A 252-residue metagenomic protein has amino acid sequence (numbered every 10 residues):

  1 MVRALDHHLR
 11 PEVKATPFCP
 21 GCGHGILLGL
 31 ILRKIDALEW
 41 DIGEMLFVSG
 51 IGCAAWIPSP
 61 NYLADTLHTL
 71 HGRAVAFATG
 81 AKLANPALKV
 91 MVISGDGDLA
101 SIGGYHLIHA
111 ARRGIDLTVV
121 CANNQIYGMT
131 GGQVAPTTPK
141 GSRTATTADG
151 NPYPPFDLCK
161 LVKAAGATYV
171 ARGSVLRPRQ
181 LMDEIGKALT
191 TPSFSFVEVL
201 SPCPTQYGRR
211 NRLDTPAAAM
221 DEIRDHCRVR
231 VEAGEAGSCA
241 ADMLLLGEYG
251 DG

Functional and structural regions predicted by a protein language model:
M1-A4, V13, S201-G252: Flexible, low-complexity linker and terminal segments
V2-L70: Active-site diphosphate/adenylate-binding microenvironment
K14, D41-M45, A64-D65, A84-V90 (+5 more regions): Short coil/turn connectors at secondary-structure junctions
F18-P20, V92-S94, Y169-S174, F196: Short catalytic-loop micro-motif centered on adjacent basic/acidic residues
I51-C53, N124-I126, R177, L200-Q206 (+1 more regions): Glycine-rich beta-alpha junction loops
I51-G128: Thiamine diphosphate
A64-T66, A110, A135-P139, A188-L189 (+1 more regions): Short, hinge-like loop/turn segments at secondary-structure boundaries
A135-K187: Conserved thiamine diphosphate
